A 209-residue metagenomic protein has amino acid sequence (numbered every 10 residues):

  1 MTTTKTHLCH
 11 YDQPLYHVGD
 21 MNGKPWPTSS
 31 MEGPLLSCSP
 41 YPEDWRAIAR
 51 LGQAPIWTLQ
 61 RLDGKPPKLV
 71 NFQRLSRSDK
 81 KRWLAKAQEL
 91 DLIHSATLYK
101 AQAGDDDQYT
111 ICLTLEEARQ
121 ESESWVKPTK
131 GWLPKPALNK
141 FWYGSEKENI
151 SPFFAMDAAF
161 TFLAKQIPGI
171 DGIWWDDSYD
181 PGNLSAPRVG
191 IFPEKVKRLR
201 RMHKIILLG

Functional and structural regions predicted by a protein language model:
T2-S37, P42, R46-G209: Active-site and NAD+-binding cores of ADP-ribose-processing enzymes
